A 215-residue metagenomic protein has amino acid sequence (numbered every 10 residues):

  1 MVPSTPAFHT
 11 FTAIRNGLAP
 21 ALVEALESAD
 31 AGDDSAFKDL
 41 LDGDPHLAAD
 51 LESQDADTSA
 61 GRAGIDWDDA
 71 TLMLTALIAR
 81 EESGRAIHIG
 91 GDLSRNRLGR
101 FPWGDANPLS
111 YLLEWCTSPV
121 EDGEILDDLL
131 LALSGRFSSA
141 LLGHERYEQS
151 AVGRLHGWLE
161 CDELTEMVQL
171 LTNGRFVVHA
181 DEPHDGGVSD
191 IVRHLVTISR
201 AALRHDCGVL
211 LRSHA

Functional and structural regions predicted by a protein language model:
M1-T197, A201, H205, S213-A215: Acidic (Asp/Glu-rich) sequence patches and key acidic residues that form negatively charged surfaces used
L210: Helix-boundary and membrane-interface capping/anchor signal
